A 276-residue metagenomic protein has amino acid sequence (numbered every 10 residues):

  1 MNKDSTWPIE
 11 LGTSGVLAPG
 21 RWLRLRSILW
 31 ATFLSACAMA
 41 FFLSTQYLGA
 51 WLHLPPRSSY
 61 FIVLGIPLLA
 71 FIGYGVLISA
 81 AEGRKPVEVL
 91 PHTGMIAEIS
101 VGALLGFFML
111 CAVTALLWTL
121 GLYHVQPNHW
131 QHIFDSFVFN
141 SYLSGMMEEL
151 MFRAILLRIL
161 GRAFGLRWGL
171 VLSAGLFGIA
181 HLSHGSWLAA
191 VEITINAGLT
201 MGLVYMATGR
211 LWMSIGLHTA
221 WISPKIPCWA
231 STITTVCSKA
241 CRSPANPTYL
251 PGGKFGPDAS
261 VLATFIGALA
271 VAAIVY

Functional and structural regions predicted by a protein language model:
M1-P86, I226-Y276: N-terminal, membrane-interfacial amphipathic/helix-forming hydrophobic leader that caps and precedes the first
G20, L90-G94, V125-H132, R162-F164 (+1 more regions): Helix-boundary and loop/linker segments of multi-pass membrane transporters
L43-L52, L117-Y123, L182: Juxtamembrane "helix-exit" motif on the non-cytosolic side of transmembrane helices
F61, G65-G73, F134-F139, M147 (+2 more regions): Membrane-embedded alpha-helical segments of multi-pass membrane proteins, especially the transmembrane helices
A80-V87, L110-Q126: Transmembrane alpha-helix boundary signature
Q126-G185, N196, T200: Function-critical hydrophobic alpha-helical transmembrane segments in multi-pass membrane proteins
R167-W168, G209-W212, D258: Residues that define the loop-to-transmembrane-helix transition and helix capping in multi-pass membrane transporters
A190-Y249: Functionally important transmembrane alpha-helices
